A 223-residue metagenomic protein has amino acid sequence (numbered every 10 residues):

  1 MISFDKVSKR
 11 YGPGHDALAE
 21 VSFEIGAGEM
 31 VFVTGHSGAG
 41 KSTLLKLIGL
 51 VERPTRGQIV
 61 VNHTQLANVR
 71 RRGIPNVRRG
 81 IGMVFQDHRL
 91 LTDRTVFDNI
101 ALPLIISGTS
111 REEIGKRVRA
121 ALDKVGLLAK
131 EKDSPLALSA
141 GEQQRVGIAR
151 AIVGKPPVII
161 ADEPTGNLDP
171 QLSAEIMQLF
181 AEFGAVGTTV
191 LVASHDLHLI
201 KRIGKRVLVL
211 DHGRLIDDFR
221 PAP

Functional and structural regions predicted by a protein language model:
G12, L66-G82, R111, F183-A185: ABC ATPase NBD coupling module
G49: Helix-to-loop junction immediately C-terminal to a conserved catalytic motif
R94-A101: Short coil-to-helix segment of the ABC ATPase nucleotide-binding domain corresponding to the Q-loop/switch region
D133-L136, G154, V186: Conserved signature/switch motifs of ABC ATPase nucleotide-binding domains
S134-L138, E142-Q144: Conserved ABC ATPase signature
I159-D162: Catalytic Walker B motif of ABC-type/P-loop ATPase nucleotide-binding domains
P170-L172: Helix N-cap at the start of a conserved alpha-helix in ABC-type nucleotide-binding domains
